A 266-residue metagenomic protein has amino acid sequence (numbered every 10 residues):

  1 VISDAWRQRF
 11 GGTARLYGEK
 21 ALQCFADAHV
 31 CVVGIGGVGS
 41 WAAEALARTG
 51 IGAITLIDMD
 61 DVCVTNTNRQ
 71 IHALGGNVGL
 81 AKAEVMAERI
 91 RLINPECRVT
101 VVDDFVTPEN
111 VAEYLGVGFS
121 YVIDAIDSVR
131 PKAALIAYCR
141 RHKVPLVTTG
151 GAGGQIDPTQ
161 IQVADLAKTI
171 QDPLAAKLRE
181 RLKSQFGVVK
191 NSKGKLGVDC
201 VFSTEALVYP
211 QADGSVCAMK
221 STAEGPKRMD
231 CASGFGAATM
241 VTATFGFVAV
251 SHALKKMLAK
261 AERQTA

Functional and structural regions predicted by a protein language model:
V1-C31: N-terminal charged helix/coil linker that caps or initiates catalytic domains
I2-D4, V117-Y121, I126-P131, L146 (+3 more regions): Glycine-rich phosphate/adenylate-binding loop
V32-G34, I57: Conserved N-terminal Rossmann-fold NAD(P)-binding element of oxidoreductases
V38: Hydrophobic/small residue at the entry helix of a nucleotide-binding pocket
I51-N94: Glycine-rich phosphate-binding loop and adjoining beta1-alpha1-beta2 segment of Rossmann-like nucleotide-binding folds
T65-H72, Q155-L166: Acidic/polar active-site rim loop that often engages polyanionic ligands
D103-V111: Conserved SAM/SAH-binding loop
